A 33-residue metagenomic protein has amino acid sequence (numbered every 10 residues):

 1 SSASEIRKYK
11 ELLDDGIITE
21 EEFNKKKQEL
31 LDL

Functional and structural regions predicted by a protein language model:
S1-L33: Cys/His-rich metal-coordination motifs, chiefly Zn-binding "fingers/knuckles"
